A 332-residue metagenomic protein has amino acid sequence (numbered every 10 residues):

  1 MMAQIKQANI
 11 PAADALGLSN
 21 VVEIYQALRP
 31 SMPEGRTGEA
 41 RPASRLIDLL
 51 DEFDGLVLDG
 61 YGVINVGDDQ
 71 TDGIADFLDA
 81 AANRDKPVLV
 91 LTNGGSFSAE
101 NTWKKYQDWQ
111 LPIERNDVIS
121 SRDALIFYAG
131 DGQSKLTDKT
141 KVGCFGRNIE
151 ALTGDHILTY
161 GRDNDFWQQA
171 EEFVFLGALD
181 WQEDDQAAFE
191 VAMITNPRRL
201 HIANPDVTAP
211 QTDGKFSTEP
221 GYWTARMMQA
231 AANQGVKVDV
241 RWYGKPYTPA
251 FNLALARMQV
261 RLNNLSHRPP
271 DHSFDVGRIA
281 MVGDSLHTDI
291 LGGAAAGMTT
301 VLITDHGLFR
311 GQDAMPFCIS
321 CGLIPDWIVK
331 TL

Functional and structural regions predicted by a protein language model:
M1-G60, N65-D69, A75-R84, F97-I119 (+1 more regions): Asp-based, Mg2+/Mn2+-dependent phosphohydrolase catalytic module
G94: Conserved phosphate/oxyanion-binding catalytic-loop motifs
